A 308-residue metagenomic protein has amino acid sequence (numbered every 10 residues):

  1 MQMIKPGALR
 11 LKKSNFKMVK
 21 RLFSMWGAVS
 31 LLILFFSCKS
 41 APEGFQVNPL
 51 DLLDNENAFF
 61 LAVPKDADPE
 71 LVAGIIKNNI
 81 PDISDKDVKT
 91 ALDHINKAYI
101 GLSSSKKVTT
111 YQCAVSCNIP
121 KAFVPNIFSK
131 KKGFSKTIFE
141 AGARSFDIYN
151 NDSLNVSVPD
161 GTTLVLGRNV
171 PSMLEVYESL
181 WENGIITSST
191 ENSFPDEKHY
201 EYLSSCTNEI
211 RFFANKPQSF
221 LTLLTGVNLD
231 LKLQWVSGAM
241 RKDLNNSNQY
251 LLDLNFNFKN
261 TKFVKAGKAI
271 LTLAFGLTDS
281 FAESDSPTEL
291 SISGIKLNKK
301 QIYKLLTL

Functional and structural regions predicted by a protein language model:
I4-G27: Bacterial N-terminal signal peptides that target proteins for export
F36-S37: C-terminal motif of bacterial Sec signal peptides marking the signal peptidase cleavage site
E43-F45: N-terminal basic/disordered segments at the start of proteins
V47-Y99, T137-Y250: An internal, short helix-loop-strand segment that often contains or flanks glycine-aspartate motifs
K97-I119, R241-N260: A short acidic-to-branched-hydrophobic micro-motif
K106-S135, L180-I185: Long, charged/polar, surface-exposed segments that mediate recognition or autoinhibition
P120-D160, A274-E289: Short Gly/Thr-rich strand-loop-strand
T207-L308: Leucine-rich, highly hydrophobic segment in Treponema pallidum outer-membrane-associated proteins
